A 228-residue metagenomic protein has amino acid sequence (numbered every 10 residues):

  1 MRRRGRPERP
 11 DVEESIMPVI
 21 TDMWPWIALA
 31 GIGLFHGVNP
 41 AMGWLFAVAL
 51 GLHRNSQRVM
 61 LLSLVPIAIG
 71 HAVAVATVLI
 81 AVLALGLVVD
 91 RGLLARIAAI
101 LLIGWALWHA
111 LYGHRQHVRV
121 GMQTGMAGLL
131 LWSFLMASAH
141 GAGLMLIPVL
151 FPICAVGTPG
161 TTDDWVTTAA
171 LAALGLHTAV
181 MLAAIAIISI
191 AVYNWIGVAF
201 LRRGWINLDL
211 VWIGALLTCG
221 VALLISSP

Functional and structural regions predicted by a protein language model:
R6-D22, W105-G143, A199-I206: Alpha-helical multi-pass membrane helix bundles of inner-membrane/thylakoid proteins, especially permease cores
P18-V88, G92, P148-T162, A170-L171 (+1 more regions): Juxtamembrane transmembrane-helix termini in multi-pass membrane transport proteins
L29-P40, A95-I100, H177-A184: Structural signature of hydrophobic alpha-helical transmembrane segments
G31, V65-I69, V73, I100 (+3 more regions): Hydrophobic residues within alpha-helical transmembrane segments of multi-pass solute transporters/permease subunits
L34-M42, W108, A139-G143, I185: Short helix-coil transition sites and intra-membrane helix breaks within transmembrane domains of multi-pass
A41, H71, I103, G141 (+2 more regions): Divalent metal-coordination and catalytic microenvironments
D90-R115, A184, I188, L201-P228: Selective transmembrane alpha-helices of multi-pass membrane proteins
V166-A186: Short alpha-helical packing/oligomerization segments
